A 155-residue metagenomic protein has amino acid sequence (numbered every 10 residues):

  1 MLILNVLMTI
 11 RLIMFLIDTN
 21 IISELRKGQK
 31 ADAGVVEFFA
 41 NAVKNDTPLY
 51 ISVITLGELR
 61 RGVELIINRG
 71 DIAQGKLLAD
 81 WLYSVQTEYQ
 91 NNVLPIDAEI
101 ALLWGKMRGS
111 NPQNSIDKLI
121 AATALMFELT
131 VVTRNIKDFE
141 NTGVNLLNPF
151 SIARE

Functional and structural regions predicted by a protein language model:
M1-I51, L65-D80, A153-E155: Short, well-structured N-terminal submotif of metal-dependent ribonuclease cores
L2-I10, R61-E64, T87-R134: Active-site neighborhoods of divalent-metal-dependent phosphate/nucleic-acid chemistry enzymes
Y89, T142-G143: Short, structured coil segments at secondary-structure junctions
K137, I152: Flexible glycine-rich beta->alpha loop in the catalytic core of nucleotide-sugar glycosyltransferases
G143-P149: Active-site regions of enzymes building and remodeling cell-envelope glycoconjugates
